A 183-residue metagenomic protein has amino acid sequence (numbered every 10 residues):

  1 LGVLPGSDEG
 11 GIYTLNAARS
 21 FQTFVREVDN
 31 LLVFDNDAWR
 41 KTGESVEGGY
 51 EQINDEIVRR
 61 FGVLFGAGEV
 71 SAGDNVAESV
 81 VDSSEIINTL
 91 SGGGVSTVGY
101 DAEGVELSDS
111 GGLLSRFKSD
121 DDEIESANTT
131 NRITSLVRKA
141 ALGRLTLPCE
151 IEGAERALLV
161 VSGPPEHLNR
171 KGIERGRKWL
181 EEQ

Functional and structural regions predicted by a protein language model:
L1-Q183: Tubulin/FtsZ superfamily GTPase core signature
